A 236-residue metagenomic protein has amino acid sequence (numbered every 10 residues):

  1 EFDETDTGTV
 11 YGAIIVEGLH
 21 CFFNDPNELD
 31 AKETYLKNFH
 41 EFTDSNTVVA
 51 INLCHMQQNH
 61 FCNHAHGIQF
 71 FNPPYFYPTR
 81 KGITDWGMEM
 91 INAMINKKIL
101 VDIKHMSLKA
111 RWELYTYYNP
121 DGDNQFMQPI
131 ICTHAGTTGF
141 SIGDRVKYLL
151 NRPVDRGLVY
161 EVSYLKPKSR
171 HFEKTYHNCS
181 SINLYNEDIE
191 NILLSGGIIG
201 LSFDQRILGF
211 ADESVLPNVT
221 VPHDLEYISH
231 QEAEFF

Functional and structural regions predicted by a protein language model:
E1-F236: Extended, charged catalytic domains and RNA/DNA-binding interfaces, predominantly in divalent-metal-using enzymes
